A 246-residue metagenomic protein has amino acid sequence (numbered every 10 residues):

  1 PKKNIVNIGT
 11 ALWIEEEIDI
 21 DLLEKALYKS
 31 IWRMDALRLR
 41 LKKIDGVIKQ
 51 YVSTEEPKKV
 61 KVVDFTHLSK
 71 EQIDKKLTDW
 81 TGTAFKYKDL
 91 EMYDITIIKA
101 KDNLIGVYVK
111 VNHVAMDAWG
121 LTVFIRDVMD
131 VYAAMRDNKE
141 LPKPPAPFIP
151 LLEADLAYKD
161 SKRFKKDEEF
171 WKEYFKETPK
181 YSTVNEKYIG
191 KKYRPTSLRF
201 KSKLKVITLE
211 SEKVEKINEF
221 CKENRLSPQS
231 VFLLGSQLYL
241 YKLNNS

Functional and structural regions predicted by a protein language model:
P1-K2, E24-E71, K75, T83 (+5 more regions): Short amphipathic alpha-helices and their capping loops
K3-K25, K75, Y87-V109, K166 (+1 more regions): Gly/Ser/Thr-rich phosphate-binding loops and adjoining beta-strand/alpha-helix segments that form adenosine-phosphate
Y28, I98-I149, P228-Q229: Active-site-proximal acidic secondary-structure segment that organizes catalysis
L37, Y87, M135-P142, Y181 (+1 more regions): Short, polar/charged, Gly/Pro-enriched helix-capping and turn/loop motifs at alpha-helix termini and inter-helix linkers
